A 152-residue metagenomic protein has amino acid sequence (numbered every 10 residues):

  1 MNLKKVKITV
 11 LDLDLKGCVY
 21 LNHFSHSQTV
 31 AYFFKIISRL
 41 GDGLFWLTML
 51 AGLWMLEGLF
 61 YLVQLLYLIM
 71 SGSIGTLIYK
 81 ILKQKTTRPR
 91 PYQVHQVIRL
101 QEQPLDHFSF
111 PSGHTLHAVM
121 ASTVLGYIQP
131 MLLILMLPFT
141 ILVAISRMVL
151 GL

Functional and structural regions predicted by a protein language model:
M1-L47, Y79-L105: N-terminal transmembrane-helix/juxtamembrane module of multi-pass inner/ER membrane proteins
T29-V30, L44, L59-V63, Y92 (+1 more regions): Membrane-helix interface segments
F34, L50-I78: Interfacial segments of alpha-helical transmembrane regions
G41-L50, H114-S122: Core segments of transmembrane alpha-helices that mediate helix-helix packing or line hydrophobic substrate/ligand
T48, L65-I69, L132-P138: Hydrophobic alpha-helical transmembrane segments
L56-G58, T86-T87, P130, L150-G151: Short helix-capping/hinge motifs at transmembrane helix termini and TM-loop junctions
S71-K83, T140-R147: Alpha-helical transmembrane segments of multi-pass membrane proteins
Q96-L152: Membrane-embedded catalytic cores of phosphoryl/pyrophosphoryl-handling enzymes
